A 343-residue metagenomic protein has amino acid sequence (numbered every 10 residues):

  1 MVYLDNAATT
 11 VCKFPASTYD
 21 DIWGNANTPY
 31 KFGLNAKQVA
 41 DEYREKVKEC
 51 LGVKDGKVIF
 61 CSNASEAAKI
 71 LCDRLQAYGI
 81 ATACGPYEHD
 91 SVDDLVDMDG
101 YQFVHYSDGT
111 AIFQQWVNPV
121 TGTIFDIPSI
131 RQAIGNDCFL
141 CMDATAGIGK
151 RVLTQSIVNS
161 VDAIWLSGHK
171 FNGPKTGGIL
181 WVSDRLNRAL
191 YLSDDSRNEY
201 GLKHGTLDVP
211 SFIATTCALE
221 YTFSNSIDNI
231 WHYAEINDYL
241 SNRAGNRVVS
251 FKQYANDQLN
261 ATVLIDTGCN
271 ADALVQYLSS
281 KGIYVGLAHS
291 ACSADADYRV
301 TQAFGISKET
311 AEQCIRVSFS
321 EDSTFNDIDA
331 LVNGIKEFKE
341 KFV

Functional and structural regions predicted by a protein language model:
M1-V343: Pyridoxal 5′-phosphate
